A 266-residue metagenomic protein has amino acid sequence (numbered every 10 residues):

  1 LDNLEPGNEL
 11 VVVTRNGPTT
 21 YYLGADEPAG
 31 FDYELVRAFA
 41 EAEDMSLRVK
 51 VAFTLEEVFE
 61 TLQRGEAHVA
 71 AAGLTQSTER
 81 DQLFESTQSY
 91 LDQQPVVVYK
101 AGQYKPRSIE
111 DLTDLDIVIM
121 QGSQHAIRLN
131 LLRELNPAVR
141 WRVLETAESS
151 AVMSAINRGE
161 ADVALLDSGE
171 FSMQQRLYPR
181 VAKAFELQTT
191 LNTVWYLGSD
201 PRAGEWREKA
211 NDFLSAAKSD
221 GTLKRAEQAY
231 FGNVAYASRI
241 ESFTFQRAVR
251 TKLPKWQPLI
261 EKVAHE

Functional and structural regions predicted by a protein language model:
L1-D2, G30-A42, A101-A126, E170 (+2 more regions): Extended ligand-binding regions for polar small-molecule ligands
L1-L74, T78-Q82, R142-T146, I156 (+1 more regions): Extracytoplasmic small-molecule ligand-binding "clamshell" domains of the periplasmic binding protein/Venus flytrap
T14, L23-P28, L115-G122, Q246-R250: Short beta-strand->loop
R15-N16, Q88-G102, S150, Q175-D212 (+1 more regions): Periplasmic-binding protein-like
Y22-A25, Y33-S46, S86-Q88, H125-T146 (+2 more regions): Ligand-binding cleft/hinge of the Venus flytrap
E56, E60-Q63, A71-L83, R128-L132 (+1 more regions): A ligand-binding cleft/hinge motif common to bilobed small-molecule-binding domains
V96-L177: Pocket-lining segment of extracytoplasmic ligand-binding domains
V234-E266: Export/targeting segments at the very N-terminus of extracytoplasmic proteins
